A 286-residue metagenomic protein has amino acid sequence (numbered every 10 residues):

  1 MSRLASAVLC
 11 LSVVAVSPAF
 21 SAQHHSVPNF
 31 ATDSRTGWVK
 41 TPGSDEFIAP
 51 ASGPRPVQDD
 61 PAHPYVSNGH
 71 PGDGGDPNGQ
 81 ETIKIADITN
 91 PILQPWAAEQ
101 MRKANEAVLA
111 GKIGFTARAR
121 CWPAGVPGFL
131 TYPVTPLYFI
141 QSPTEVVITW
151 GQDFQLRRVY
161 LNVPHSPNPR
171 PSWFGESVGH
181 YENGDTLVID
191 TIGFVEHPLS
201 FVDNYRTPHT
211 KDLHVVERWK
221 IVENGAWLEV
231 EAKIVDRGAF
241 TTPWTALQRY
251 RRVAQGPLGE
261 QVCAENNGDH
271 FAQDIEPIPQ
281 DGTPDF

Functional and structural regions predicted by a protein language model:
M1-L4: Positively charged n-region of N-terminal signal peptides that target proteins for export
S6-V16: Bacterial N-terminal signal peptides
F20-F286: PEST-like low-complexity, intrinsically disordered acidic/proline/serine-rich tracts that flank trafficking/processing
